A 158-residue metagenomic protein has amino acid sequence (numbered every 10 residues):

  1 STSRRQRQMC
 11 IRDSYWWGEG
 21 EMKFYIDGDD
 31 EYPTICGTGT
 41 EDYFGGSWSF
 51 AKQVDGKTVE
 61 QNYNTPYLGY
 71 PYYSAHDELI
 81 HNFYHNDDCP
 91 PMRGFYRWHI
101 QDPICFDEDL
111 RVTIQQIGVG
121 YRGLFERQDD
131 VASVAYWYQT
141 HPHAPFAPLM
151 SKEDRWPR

Functional and structural regions predicted by a protein language model:
S1, D27, V134, Q139-R158: Intrinsic disorder/low-complexity detector
S1, S14-W17, F24, D88: Preference for intrinsically disordered or flexible, low-complexity segments and adjacent hinge/connector residues
S1-R7, I11: Single conserved hydrophobic/aromatic residue that forms the stacking wall/gate of nucleotide- or nucleobase-binding
M9, S74-H76, S151: Serine/threonine-rich low-complexity intrinsically disordered regions
R12-G18, D29-Y32: Structural helix-adjacent loops and short alpha-helical linkers that scaffold large soluble proteins
G20-M22, P157: Short linear, low-complexity motifs centered on an aromatic residue
M22-Q139: Extended, compositionally biased non-globular segments
